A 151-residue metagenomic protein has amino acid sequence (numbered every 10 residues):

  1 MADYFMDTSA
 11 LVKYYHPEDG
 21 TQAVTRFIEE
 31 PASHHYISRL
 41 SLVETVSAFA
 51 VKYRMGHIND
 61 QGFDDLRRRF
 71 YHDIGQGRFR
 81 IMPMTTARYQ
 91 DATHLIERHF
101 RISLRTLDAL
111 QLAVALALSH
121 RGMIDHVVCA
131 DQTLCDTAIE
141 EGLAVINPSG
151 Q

Functional and structural regions predicted by a protein language model:
M1-D3, S38, L112, L116-Q151: Acidic, PIN/NYN-like endoribonuclease modules and their adjacent C-terminal/linker elements
M1-S41, K52-D65, Q151: Short, well-structured N-terminal submotif of metal-dependent ribonuclease cores
K13, S47-R54, L116-H120: Short glycine/serine- and small hydrophobic-enriched flexible loop segments
Q22, S47, Q90, C135-D136: Alpha-helical elements of the RecA-like P-loop NTPase motor core of helicases
V51-T85: Helix-adjacent hinge/juxtasegments
L66, I81, I102, I139-E141: Alpha-helical scaffold domains
R78-T133: Active-site neighborhoods of divalent-metal-dependent phosphate/nucleic-acid chemistry enzymes
